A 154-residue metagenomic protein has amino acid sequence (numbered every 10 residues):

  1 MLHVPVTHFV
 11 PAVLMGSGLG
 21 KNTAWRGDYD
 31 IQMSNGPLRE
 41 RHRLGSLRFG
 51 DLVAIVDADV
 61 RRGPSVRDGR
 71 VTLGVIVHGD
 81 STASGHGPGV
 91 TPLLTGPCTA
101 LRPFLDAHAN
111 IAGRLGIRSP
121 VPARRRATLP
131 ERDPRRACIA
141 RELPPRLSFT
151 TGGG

Functional and structural regions predicted by a protein language model:
M1-G16, P130-L147: Extended boundary segments
M1-R125: Conserved mixed alpha/beta catalytic, RNA-binding, or beta-rich assembly cores of soluble enzyme, regulatory
G152-G154: Residue-identity detector for glycine
